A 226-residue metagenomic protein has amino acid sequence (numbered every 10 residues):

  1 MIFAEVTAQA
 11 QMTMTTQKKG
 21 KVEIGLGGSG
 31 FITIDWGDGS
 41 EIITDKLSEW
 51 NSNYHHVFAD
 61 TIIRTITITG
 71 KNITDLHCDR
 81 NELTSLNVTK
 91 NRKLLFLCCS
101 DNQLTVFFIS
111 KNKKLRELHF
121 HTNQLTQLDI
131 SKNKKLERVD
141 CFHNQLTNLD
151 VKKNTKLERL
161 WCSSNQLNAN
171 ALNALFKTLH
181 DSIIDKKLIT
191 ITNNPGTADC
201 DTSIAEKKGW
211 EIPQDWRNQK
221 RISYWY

Functional and structural regions predicted by a protein language model:
M1-L95, K113, T155, S164-Y226: N-terminal capping/linker segments that flank leucine-rich repeat
D75, S85, F96, V106 (+5 more regions): Conserved LRR concave beta-strand detector
N81, N102, F120-N123, N144 (+2 more regions): Consensus "Asn ladder" position of solenoid repeat domains
L86, F107, L128-I130, L149-V151 (+1 more regions): Canonical leucine-rich repeat
V88-R92, I109-K114, I130-K135, V151-K156: Right-handed parallel beta-helix/beta-solenoid
